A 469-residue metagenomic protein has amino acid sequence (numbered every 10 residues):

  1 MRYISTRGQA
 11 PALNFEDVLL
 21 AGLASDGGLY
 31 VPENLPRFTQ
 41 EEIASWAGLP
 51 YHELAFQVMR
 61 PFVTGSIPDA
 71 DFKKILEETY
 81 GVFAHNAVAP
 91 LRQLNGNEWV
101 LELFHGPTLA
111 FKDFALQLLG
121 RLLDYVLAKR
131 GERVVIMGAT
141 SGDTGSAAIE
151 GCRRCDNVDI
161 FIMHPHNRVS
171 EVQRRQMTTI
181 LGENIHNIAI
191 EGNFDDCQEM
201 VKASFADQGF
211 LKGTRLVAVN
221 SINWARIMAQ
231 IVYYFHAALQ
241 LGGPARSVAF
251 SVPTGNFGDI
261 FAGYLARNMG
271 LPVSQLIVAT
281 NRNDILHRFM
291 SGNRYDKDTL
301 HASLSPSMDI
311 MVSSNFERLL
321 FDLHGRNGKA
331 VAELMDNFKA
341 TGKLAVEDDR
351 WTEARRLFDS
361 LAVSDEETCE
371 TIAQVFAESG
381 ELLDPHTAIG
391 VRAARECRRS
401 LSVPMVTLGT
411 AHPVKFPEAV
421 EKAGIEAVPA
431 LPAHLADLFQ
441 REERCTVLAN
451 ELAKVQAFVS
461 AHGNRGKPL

Functional and structural regions predicted by a protein language model:
M1-L469: PLP-dependent amino-acid enzyme catalytic core
